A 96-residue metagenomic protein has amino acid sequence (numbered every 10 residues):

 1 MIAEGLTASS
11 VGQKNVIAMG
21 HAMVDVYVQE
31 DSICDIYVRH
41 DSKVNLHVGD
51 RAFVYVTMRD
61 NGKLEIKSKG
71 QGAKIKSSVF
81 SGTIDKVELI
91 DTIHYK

Functional and structural regions predicted by a protein language model:
A3-I93: Extended, compositionally simple hydrophobic/Ser/Thr-rich segments that build repetitive fibrous architectures
